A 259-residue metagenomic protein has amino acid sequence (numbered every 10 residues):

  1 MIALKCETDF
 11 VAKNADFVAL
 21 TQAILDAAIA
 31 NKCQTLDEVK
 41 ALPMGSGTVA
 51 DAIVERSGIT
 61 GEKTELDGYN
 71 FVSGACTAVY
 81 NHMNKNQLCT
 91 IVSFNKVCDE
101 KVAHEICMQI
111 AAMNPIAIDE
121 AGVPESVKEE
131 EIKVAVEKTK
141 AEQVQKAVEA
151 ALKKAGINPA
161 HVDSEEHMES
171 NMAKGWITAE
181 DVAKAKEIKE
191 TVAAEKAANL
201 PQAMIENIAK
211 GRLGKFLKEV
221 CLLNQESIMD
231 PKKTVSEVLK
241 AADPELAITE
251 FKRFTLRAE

Functional and structural regions predicted by a protein language model:
M1-E259: N-terminal assembly/interaction segments in proteins that build large macromolecular machines
